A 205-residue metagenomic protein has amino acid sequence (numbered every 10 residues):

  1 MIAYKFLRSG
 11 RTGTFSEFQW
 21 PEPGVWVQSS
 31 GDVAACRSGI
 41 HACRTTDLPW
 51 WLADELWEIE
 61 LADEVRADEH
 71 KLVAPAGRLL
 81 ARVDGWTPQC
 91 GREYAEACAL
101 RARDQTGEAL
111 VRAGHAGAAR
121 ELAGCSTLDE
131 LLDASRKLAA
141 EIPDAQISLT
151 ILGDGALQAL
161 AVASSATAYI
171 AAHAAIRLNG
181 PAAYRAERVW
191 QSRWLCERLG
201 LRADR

Functional and structural regions predicted by a protein language model:
M1-R205: Short, glycine-biased loop/turn motifs at secondary-structure junctions and in low-complexity Ser/Thr/Pro-rich termini
